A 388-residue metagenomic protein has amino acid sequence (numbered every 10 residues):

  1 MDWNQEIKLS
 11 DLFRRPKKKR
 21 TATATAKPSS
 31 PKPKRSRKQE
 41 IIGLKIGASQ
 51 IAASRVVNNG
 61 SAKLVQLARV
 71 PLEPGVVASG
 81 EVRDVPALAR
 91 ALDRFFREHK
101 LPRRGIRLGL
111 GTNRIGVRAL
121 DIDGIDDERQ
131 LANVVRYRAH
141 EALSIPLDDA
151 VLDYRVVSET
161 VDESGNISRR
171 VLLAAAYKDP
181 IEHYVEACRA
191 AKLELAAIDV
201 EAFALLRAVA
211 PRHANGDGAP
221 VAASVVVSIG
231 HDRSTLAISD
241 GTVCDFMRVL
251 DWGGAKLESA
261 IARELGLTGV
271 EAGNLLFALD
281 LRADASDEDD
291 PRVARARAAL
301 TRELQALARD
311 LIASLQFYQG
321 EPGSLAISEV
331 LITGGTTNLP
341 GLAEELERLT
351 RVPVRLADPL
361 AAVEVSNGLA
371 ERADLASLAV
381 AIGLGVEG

Functional and structural regions predicted by a protein language model:
M1-G388: Hydrophobic/aromatic-enriched cytosolic interaction surfaces used to assemble or bind macromolecules
